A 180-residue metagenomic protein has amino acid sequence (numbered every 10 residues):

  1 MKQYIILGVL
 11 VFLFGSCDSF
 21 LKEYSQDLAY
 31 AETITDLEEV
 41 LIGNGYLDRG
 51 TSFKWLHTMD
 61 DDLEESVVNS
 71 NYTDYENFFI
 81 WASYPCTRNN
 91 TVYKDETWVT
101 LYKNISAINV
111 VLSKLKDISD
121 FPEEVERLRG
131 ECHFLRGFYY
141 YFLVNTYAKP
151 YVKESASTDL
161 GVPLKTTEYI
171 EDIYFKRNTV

Functional and structural regions predicted by a protein language model:
K2-L7: Sec-dependent signal peptide recognition, specifically the positively charged N-region followed immediately by
C17-D62: Membrane-proximal, proline-rich intrinsically disordered regions
D27-A31, D60-S66, A148-T158: Short, surface-exposed recognition loops and adjoining beta-strand edges that mediate ligand/DNA contacts, enriched
F53-F79: N-terminal, post-signal-peptide region of Sec/Tat-exported proteins
D61-E64, L128, F134-L135, K165: Acidic helix-start/capping segments at beta-turn-to-alpha-helix junctions
N77-Y147: Conserved, well-structured interaction surfaces
T146-V180: Short coil/linker segments at helix-helix boundaries
